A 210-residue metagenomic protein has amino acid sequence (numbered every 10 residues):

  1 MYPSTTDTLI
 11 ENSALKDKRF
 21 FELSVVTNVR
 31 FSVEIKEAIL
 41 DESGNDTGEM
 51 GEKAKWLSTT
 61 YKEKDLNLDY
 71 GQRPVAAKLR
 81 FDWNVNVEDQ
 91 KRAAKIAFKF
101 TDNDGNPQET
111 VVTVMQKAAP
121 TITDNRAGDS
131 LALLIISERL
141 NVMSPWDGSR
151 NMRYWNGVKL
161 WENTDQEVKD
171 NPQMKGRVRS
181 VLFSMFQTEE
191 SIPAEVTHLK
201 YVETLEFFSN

Functional and structural regions predicted by a protein language model:
M1-V26: Beta-sheet-dominated interaction scaffolds and their linkers
T8, F20, N28-K78: Surface-exposed binding patches on compact interaction domains or structured appendages
I10, K78, K95, V114-Q116: Structural signature for extended repeat/solenoid scaffolds and their inter-repeat hinge/linker regions, spanning
T27, W83, F100, Q116 (+2 more regions): Residues on the solvent-exposed faces and adjacent turns of beta-rich solenoids used to engage binding targets
A77-W83, D89-D104: A short beta-strand micro-motif common to beta-rich folds, especially ectodomain repeats
G105-T121: C-terminal edge beta-strand
A119-E162: Surface-exposed cap/linker segments adjacent to membranes
M152-N210: LRR N-terminal entry segment and analogous cap-like coil->beta motifs
